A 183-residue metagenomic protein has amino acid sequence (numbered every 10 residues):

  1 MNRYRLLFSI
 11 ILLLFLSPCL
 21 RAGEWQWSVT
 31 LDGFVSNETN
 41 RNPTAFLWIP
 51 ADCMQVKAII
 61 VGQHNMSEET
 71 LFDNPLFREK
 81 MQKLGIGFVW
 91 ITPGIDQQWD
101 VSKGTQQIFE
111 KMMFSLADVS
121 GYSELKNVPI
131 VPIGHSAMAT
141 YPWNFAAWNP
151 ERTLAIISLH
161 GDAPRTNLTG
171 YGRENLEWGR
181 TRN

Functional and structural regions predicted by a protein language model:
M1-F8: Bacterial N-terminal signal peptides that target proteins for export
S9-S17: Bacterial N-terminal signal peptides
L20-I59, G104, I130-I133, A137-F145 (+1 more regions): A domain-start/cap signature at the N-terminus of enzymes
C53-W99: Short substrate-entry loop that stabilizes the transition state in hydrolases
I59-Q63, G87-T92, P129-G134, L154-H160 (+1 more regions): Structural recognition of the beta-strand scaffold that forms the well-ordered cores of secreted hydrolase catalytic
W99-E124: Alpha/beta-hydrolase active-site loop
N144-L154: Conserved hydrolase catalytic core segment
A155-N183: The feature captures the conserved acid-bearing segment of alpha/beta-hydrolase catalytic domains
